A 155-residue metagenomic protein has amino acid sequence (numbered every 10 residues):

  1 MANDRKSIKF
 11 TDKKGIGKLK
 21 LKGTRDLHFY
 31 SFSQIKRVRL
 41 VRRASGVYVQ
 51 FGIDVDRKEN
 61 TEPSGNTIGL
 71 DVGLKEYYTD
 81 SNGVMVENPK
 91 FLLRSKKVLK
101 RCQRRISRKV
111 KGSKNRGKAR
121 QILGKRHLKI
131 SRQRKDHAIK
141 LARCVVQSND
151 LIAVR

Functional and structural regions predicted by a protein language model:
M1-V41: Acidic carboxylate diad motif detector
S33-R37, R43-R155: Substrate-contacting helices/loops that form the catalytic groove of nucleic-acid and nucleotide-polymer processing
